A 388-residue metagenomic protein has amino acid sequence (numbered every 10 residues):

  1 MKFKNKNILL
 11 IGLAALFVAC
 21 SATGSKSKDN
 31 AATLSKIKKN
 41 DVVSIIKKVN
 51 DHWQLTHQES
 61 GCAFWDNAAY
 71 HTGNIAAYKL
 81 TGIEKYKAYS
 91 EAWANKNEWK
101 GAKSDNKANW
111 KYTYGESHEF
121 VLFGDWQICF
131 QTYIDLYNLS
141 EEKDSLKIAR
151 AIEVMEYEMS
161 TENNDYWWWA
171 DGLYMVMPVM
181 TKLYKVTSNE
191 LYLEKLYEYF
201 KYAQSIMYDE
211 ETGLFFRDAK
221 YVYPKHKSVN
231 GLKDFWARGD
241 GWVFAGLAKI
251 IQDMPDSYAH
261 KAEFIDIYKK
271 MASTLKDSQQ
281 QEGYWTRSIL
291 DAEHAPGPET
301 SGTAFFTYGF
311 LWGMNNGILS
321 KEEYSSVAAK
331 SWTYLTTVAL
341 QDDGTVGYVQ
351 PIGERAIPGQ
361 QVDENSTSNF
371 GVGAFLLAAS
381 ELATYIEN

Functional and structural regions predicted by a protein language model:
K2-L9: Bacterial N-terminal signal peptides that target proteins for export
V18-S21: C-terminal motif of bacterial Sec signal peptides marking the signal peptidase cleavage site
N30-A68, A77-G124, F130, L136-L139 (+3 more regions): CBM-like carbohydrate-recognition segments
Q54, Q58, G82, E98-K103 (+7 more regions): Helix-capping and short linker residues that terminate individual alpha-solenoid repeat units
D144-P178: Asp-box/WD-like beta-propeller blade repeats and closely related beta-sheet repeat scaffolds
A170-D171, T181-I289, P296-T307, L319-P351 (+3 more regions): Extended ligand-binding clefts on enzyme/binding-domain cores
